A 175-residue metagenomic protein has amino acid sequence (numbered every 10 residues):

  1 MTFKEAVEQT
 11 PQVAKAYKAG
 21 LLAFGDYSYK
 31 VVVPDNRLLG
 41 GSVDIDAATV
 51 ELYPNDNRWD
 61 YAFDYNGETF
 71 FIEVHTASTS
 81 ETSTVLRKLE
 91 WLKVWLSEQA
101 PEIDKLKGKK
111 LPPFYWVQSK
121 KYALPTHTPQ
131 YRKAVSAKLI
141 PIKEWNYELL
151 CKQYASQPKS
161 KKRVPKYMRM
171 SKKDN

Functional and structural regions predicted by a protein language model:
M1-Y53: Acidic-basic catalytic patches of nuclease active cores, encompassing PD-(D/E)XK and other metal-cofactor nuclease
T2-E5, D104-N175: Domain-level recognition of nuclease-like catalytic cores that cleave nucleotide substrates
P54-R58: Short, flexible loop/turn motifs enriched in small residues
Y61-F63, G67-S78: Conserved catalytic cores of phosphodiester-cleaving nucleases, focusing on short active-site segments
V74-S83, S119-K121: Short beta-strand-loop-alpha-helix junction that forms the active-site gateway of nucleic-acid-processing nucleases
S78-W95: Mg2+/Mn2+-dependent nuclease catalytic core
K93-K109: Short, basic/hydrophobic alpha-helical segments
